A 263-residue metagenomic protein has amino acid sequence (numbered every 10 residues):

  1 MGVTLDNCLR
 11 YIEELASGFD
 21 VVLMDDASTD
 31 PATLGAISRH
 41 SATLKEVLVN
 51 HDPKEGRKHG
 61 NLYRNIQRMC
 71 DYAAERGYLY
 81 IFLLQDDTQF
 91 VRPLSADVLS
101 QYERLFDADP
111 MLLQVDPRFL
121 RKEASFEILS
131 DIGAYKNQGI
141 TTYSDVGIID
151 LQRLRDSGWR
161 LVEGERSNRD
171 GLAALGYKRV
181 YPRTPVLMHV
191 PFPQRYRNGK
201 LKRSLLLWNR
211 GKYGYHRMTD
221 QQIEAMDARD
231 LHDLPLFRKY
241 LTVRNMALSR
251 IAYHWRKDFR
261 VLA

Functional and structural regions predicted by a protein language model:
C8-F19: Short, acidic, metal-binding catalytic loop of nucleotide-sugar glycosyltransferases
I12, D26-S28: Conserved short acidic donor-positioning loop in nucleotide-sugar-dependent glycosyltransferases
T29-Y78: Active-site-proximal specificity loops/subdomain of glycosyltransferases
Y78, I140-G158: Conserved nucleotide-sugar donor-binding and metal-coordinating catalytic region shared by glycosyltransferases
Y78-V91: Short beta-strand-to-loop acidic/aromatic patch adjacent to the donor-nucleotide binding site
R92-Q114: Conserved donor-nucleotide/metal-binding helix-loop-beta segment in metal-dependent transferases, i.e., the alpha-helix
P110-E127: Short beta-strand-to-loop element that shapes/binds the nucleotide-sugar donor at the catalytic cleft/hinge
W159-A263: C-terminal catalytic/acceptor-binding lobe
